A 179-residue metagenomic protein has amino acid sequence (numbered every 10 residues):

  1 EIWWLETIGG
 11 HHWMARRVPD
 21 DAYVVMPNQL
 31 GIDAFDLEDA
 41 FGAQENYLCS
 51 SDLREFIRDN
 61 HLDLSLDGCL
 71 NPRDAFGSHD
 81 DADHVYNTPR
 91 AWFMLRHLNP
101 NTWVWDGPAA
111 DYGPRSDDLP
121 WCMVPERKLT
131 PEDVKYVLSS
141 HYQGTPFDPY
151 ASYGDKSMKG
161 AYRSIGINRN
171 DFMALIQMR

Functional and structural regions predicted by a protein language model:
I2-L5, G9-R179: C-terminus-biased signal that marks the final domain/tail of proteins
